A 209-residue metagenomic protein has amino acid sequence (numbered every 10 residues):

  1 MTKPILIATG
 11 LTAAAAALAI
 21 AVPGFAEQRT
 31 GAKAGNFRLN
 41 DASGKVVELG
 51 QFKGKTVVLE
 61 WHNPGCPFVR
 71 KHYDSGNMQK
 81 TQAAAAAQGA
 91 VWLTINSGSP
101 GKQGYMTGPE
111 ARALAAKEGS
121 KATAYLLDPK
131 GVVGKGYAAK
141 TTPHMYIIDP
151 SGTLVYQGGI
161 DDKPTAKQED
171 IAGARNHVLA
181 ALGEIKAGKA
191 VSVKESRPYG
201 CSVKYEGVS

Functional and structural regions predicted by a protein language model:
M1-T12: Bacterial N-terminal signal peptides that target proteins for export
V22-E27, K45: Boundary of Sec targeting at the N-terminus
F37-V57: A short beta-strand-turn-helix
G50-R70, L182: Short active-site neighborhood of thiol/selenol oxidoreductases, capturing the structured segment around
R70-E118, P129-G136: Structural microenvironment flanking redox-active thiols in thiol-disulfide oxidoreductases
R112-D149, L154-V155: Short, internal strand/loop/helix patches that form the active-site neighborhood or redox-interaction surface
I147-S209: Thiol-/selenol-based redox modules, centered on thioredoxin-like and closely related oxidoreductase domains
